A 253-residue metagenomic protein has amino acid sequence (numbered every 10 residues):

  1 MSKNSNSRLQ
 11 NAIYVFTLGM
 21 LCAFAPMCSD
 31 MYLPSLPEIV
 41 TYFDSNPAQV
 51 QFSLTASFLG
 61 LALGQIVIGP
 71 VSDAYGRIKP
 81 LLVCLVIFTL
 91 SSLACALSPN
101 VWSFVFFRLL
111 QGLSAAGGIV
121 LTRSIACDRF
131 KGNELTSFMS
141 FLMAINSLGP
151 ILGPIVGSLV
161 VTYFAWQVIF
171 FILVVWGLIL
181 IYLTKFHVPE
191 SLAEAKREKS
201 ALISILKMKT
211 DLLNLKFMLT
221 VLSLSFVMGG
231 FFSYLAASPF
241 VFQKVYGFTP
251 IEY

Functional and structural regions predicted by a protein language model:
I13-P47, Y234-P239: Extracytoplasmic
D30, F58-I66, P150-I151: Residue-level signature of mid-helix packing/kink "hotspots" within the transmembrane helices of 12-pass Major
L63-W102: Conserved MFS/SLC helix-loop-helix module at the cytosolic interface between two early adjacent transmembrane helices
S91-A96, F107, Q111, T184: MFS-fold secondary transporters
W102-R108, T220: Short hydrophobic/alpha-helical segments at membrane-entry points of transmembrane helices in Major Facilitator
S103, F141-F186: Helix-loop-helix hairpin linking two adjacent transmembrane segments in secondary transporters
F107-L148: Cytoplasmic helix-loop-helix junction between adjacent transmembrane helices in 12-TM secondary transporters
K185-K207: Flexible cytoplasmic inter-helical loops of multi-pass small-molecule transporters
